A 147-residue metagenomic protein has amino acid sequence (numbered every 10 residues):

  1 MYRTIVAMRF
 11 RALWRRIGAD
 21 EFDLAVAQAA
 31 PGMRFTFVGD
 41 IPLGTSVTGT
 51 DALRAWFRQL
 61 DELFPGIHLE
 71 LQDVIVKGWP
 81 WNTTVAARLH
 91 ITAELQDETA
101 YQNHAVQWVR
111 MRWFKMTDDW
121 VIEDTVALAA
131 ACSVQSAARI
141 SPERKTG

Functional and structural regions predicted by a protein language model:
M1-P31, S136-G147: Short, low-complexity N-terminal intrinsically disordered segments enriched in polar/charged residues
D23, A30-G78: A solvent-exposed, acidic/Ser-Thr-rich amphipathic alpha-helical stretch
A25-A29, W79-N82, V109-M116: Short, solvent-exposed coil/turn segments at beta-strand boundaries
F35-F37, A87, D118-D119: Short hydrophobic/aromatic-rich beta-strand segments that constitute the beta-sheet cores of beta-sandwich/beta-barrel
L63-G66, T92-Q102: Short, cysteine-centered beta-strand-loop-beta hairpins and adjacent loop/turn segments enriched in charged/polar
L71-V76, H90-T92, H104-R110, W120: Hydrophobic/aromatic beta-strand elements that line small-molecule binding cavities or substrate pockets in beta-rich
W81-I91: A short hydrophobic beta-strand element
D118-G147: Low-complexity, intrinsically disordered terminal/linker segments enriched in charged and Gly/Pro repeats
